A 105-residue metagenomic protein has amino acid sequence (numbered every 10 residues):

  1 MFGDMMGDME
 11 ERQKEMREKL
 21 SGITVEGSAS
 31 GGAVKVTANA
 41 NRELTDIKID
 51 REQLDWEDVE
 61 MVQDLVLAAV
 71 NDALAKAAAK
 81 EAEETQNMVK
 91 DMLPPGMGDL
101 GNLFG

Functional and structural regions predicted by a protein language model:
M1-E26, K76-G105: Long amphipathic alpha-helical segments used for membrane anchoring, targeting, substrate engagement, or oligomerization
M9, R42, V66: Residue-level signature of catalytic and energy-coupling elements of molecular machines, predominantly ATP/GTP-dependent
V25-G32, V36-K48: N-terminal intrinsically disordered, cationic/polar leader segments that include organellar targeting peptides
I47-V59: A short interface-forming secondary-structure element
E60-D64: A short, well-structured alpha-helical segment
L65, A69-A77: Stable alpha-helical structural segments in soluble proteins, enriched in small hydrophobic residues
